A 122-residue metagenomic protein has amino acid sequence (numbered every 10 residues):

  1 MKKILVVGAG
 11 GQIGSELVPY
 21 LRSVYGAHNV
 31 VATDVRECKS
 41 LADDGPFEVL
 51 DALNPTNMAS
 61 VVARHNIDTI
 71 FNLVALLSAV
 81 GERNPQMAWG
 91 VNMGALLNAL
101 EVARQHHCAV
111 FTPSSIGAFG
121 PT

Functional and structural regions predicted by a protein language model:
K3-V24: N-terminal Rossmann NAD(P)H-binding glycine-rich loop of SDR-like oxidoreductase domains
V7, T33, I70-V74, V110-I116: SDR active-site strand-loop-helix element
Y25-R36: Conserved glycine-rich Rossmann-like NAD(P)H-binding loop of the short-chain dehydrogenase/reductase
A42-N54: Rossmann-fold cofactor-recognition segment
A52-V91, A118-P121: NAD(P)H-binding glycine-rich loop region in Rossmannoid oxidoreductase-like domains and their noncatalytic homologs
Q86, G90-L97, Q105: Conserved internal alpha-helix in NAD(P)-dependent oxidoreductase domains
L97-T122: Conserved Rossmann-fold NAD(P)-dependent oxidoreductase catalytic core, especially the SDR/UDP-sugar
